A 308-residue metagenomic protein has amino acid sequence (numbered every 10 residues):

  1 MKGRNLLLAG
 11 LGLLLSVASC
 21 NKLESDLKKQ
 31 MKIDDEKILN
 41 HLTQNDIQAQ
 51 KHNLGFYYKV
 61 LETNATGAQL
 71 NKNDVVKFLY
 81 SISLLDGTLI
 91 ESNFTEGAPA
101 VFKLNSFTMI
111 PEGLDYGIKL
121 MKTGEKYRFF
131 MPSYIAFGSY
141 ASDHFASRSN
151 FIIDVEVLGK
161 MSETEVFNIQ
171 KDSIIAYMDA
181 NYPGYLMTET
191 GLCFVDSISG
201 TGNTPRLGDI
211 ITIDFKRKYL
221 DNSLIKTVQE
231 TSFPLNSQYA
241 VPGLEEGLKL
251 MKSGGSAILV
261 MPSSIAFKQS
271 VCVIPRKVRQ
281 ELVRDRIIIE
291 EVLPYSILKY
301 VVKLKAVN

Functional and structural regions predicted by a protein language model:
M1-K32: Bacterial Sec-dependent N-terminal signal peptides
C20-N308: Cross-family detector of peptidyl-prolyl cis-trans isomerase
